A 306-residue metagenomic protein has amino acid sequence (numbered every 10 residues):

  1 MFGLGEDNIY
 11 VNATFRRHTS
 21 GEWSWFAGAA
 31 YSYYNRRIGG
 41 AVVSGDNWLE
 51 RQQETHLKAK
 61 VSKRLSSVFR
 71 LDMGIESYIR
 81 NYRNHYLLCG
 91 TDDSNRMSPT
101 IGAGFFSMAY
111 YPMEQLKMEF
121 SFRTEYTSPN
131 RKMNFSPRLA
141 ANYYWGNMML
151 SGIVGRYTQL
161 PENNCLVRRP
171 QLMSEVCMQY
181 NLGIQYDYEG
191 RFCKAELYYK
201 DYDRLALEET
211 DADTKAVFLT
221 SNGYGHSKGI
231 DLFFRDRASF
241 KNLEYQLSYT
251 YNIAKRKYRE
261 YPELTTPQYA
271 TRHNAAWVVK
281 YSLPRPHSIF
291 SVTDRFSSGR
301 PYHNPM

Functional and structural regions predicted by a protein language model:
M1, Y34-G40, R80-Y86, S94 (+9 more regions): Outer-membrane beta-barrel proteins
M1-F2, Y10, T14, G39-W48 (+9 more regions): Extracellular loop and loop/strand-boundary signature of outer-membrane beta-barrel proteins
M1-R80: Outer-membrane beta-barrel domain signature, strongest for Gram-negative TonB-dependent receptors and also present
G5-V11, Y31-N35, L49-L57, S77-R83 (+10 more regions): Transmembrane beta-barrel architecture of outer-membrane proteins
N12-G21, K58-S67, P112-E114, W145-N147 (+4 more regions): Outer-membrane beta-barrel proteins
E22-I38, Y144-I153, S174-R235, K241-L243: Membrane-embedded beta-barrel scaffold of Gram-negative outer-membrane proteins
S66-D72, E76, C89-Y202, Q246 (+2 more regions): Structural signature of Gram-negative outer-membrane beta-barrels, strongest in the C-terminal barrel of TonB-dependent
E114-Q115, Y199, S221-N304: Gram-negative outer-membrane beta-barrel transporters
